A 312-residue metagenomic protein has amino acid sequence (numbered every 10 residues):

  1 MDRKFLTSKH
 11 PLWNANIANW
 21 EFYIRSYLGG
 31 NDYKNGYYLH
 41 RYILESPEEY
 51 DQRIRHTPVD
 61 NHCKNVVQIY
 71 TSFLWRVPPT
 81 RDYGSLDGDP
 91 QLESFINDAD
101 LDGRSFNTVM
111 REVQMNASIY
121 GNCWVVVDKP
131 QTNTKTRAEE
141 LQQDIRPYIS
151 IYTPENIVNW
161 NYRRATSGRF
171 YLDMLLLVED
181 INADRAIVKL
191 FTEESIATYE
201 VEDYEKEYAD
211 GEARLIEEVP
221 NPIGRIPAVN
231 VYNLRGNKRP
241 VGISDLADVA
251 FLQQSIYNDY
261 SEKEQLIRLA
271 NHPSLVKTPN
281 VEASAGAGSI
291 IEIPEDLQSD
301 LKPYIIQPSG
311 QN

Functional and structural regions predicted by a protein language model:
M1-Y152, N156: Extended, helix-rich architectural segments
P11, D32, E48, T57-P58 (+6 more regions): Intrinsic disorder/low-complexity signature
E21, Y37, E49-D51, D60 (+7 more regions): General helical secondary-structure elements
Y27-L28, K34, D82, L86 (+9 more regions): Intrinsically disordered, low-complexity segments enriched in small/polar residues
Y33-K34, H40, G88, L92 (+6 more regions): Intrinsically disordered, low-complexity, compositionally biased regions/tails
S46, V66, R81-G84, T134 (+8 more regions): A broad, structure-centric signal for solvent-exposed, well-ordered loop/edge residues that line or flank functional
R111-R239: Extended, regular secondary-structure scaffolds
D210-N312: Extended, charged amphipathic alpha-helical segments
